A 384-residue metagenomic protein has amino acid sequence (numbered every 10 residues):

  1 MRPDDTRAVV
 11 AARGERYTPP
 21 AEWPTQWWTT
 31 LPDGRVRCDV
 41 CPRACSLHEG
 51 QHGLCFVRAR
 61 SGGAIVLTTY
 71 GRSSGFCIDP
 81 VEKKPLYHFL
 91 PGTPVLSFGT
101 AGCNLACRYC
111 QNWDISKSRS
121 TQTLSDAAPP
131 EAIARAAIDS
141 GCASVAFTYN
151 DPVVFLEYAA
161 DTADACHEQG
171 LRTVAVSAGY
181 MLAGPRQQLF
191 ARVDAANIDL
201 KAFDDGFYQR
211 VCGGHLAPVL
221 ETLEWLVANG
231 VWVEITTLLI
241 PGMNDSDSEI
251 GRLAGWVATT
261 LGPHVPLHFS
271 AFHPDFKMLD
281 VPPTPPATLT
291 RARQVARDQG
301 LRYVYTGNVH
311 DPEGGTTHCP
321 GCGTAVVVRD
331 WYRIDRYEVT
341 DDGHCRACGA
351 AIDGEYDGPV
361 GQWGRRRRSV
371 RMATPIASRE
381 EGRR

Functional and structural regions predicted by a protein language model:
M1-E49, M243, D247-R384: Auxiliary Fe-S-binding modules of radical SAM enzymes
V40, L54-V57, G102-L105, Y109 (+2 more regions): Short, cysteine/histidine-rich loop/knuckle motifs that typically chelate Zn2+
A44-T68, N112-Q122, V326-Y332, I352-P359: Iron-sulfur (Fe-S) cluster-binding segments and ferredoxin-like electron-carrier domains, especially [2Fe-2S]
L47, F56-V57, L67-R72, I78-P80 (+10 more regions): Generic structural "secondary-structure junction" signal
Q51, C103, D204: A generic "binding-loop/recognition-motif" signal
R60-A195, W363-R371, R384: Conserved Radical SAM active-site core
A127-P285: Conserved AdoMet/S-adenosylmethionine-binding subsite of the radical SAM
